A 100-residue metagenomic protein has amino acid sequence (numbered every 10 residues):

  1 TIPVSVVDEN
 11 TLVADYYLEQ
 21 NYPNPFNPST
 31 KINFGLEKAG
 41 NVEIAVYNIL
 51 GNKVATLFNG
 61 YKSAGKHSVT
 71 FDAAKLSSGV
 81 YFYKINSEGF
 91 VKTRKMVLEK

Functional and structural regions predicted by a protein language model:
T1-N10: Short, compositionally biased serine/threonine- and acidic-rich segments at solvent-exposed termini, linkers, or domain
N10-K100: C-terminal outer-membrane/trafficking sorting elements
